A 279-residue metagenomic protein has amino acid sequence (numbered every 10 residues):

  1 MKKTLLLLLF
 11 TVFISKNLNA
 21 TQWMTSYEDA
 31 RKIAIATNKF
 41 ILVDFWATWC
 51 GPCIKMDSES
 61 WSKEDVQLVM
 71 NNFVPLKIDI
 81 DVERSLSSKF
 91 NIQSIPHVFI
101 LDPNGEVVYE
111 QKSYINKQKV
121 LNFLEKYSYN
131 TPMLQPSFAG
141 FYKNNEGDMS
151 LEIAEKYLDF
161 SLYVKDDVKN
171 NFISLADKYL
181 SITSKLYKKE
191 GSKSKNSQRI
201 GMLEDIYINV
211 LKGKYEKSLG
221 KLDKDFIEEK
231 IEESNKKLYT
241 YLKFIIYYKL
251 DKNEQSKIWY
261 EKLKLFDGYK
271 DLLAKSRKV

Functional and structural regions predicted by a protein language model:
T4-N17: Sec-dependent N-terminal signal peptides
A20-T37: N-terminal leader/targeting and pre-domain segments
T21-T25, F45, E59-S85, I100: Thiol-based oxidoreductase modules, predominantly thioredoxin-like and allied folds used for disulfide exchange
T37-T48: Short active-site neighborhood of thiol/selenol oxidoreductases, capturing the structured segment around
F40-I41, R84, K89-L101: Structural micro-motif
W61, Q93-L134: Non-catalytic, surface beta->alpha helical segment in thiol-disulfide oxidoreductase systems
L134-F141, V168-Y187, K214-E229, N253-K264: Alpha-helical repeat scaffolds
A139-D167, K178-S181, K185-G213, N235-I245: Amphipathic alpha-helical repeat scaffolds of TPR domains
